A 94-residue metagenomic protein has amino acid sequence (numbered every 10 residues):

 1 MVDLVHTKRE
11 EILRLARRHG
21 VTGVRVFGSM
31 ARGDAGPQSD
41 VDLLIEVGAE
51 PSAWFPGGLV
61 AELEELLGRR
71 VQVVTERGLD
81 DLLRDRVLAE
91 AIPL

Functional and structural regions predicted by a protein language model:
M1-G23, A31-P37, G48-L94: Catalytic core of pol beta-like nucleotidyltransferases
V26: Conserved histidines in hydrophobic membrane contexts and catalytic metal-binding motifs
P37-Q38, L43: A short, structured beta-strand/loop element
